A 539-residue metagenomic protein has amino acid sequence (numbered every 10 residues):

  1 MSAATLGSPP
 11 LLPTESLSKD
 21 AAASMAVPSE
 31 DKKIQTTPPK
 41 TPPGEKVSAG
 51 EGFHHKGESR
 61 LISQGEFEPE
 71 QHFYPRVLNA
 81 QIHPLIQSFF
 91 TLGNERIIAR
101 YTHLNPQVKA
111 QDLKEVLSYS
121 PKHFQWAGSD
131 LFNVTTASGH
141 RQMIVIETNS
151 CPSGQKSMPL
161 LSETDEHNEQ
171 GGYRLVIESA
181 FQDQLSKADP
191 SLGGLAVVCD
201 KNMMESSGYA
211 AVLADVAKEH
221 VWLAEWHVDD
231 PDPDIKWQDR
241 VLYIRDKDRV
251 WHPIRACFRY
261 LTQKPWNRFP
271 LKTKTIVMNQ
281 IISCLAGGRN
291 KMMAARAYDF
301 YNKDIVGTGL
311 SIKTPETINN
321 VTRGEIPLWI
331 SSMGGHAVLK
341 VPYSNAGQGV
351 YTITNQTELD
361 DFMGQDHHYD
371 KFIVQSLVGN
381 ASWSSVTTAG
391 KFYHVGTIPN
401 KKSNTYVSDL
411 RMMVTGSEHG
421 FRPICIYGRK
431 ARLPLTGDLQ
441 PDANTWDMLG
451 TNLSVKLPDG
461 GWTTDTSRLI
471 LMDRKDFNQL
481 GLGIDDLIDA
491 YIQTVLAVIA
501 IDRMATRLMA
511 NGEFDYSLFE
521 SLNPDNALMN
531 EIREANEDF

Functional and structural regions predicted by a protein language model:
A3-T41, S48, G52-H54, Y74-L78 (+3 more regions): ATP-binding N-terminal substructure of ATP-dependent carboxylate-amine bond-forming enzymes
L6-S8, P13-L17, A21, P28-T37 (+4 more regions): Active-site nucleotide/adenylate-binding loops and adjacent lid/helix of ATP-dependent enzymes
T36-L61, G65, R96, R100-L117 (+1 more regions): Conserved ATP-binding module of the ATP-grasp superfamily
G57-Y101, M333-H336, V341, N345-I353 (+1 more regions): Charged, compositionally biased non-catalytic regions
P121-A127, Y343-S344, K402-S408: A short catalytic or substrate-binding loop motif that flags glycine-/basic-rich loops and adjacent residues that bind
H123-P152, M413-S417, I424-G428, L453-D489 (+2 more regions): Conserved metal-phosphate-binding beta-hairpin within the catalytic cores of diverse ATP-dependent phosphoryl-transfer
A137-M143, T322-G324, S331-G334, Y351-V455: Phosphate-binding site of ATP-dependent enzymes
E219-K264, D489-F539: Charge-rich, low-complexity terminal tails
